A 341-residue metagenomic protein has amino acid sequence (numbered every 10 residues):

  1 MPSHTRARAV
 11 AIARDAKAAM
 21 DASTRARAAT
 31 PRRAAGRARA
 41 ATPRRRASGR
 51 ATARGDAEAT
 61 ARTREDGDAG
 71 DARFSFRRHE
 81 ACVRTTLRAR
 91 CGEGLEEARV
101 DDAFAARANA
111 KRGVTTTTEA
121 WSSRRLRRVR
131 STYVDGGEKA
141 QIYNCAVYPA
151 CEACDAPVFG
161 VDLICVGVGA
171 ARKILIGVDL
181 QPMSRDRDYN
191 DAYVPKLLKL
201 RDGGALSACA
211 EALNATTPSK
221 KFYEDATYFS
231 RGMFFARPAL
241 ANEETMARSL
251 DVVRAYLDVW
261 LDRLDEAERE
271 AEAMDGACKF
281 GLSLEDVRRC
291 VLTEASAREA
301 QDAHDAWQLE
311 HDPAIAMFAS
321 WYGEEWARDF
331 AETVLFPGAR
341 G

Functional and structural regions predicted by a protein language model:
M1-E65, A89: N-terminal chloroplast transit peptides
T5-A9, A72, F76, E80 (+4 more regions): Intrinsic-disorder-associated interaction segments
A61-Y143: Short Lys/Arg-enriched alpha/beta "domain-start" segment
C82, C91, C145, C151-C154 (+4 more regions): Generic recognition of cysteine residues
L126, Y133-I176: Phosphate/adenylate-binding glycine loop and adjacent helical scaffold
K173-Q301, Q308: Mixed-charge (acidic/basic) macromolecular-recognition segments
W260-A267, A271, E325-R328, P337-G341: Short secondary-structure junctions and interdomain/linker hinges
D286-R340: Amphipathic alpha-helical packing elements
